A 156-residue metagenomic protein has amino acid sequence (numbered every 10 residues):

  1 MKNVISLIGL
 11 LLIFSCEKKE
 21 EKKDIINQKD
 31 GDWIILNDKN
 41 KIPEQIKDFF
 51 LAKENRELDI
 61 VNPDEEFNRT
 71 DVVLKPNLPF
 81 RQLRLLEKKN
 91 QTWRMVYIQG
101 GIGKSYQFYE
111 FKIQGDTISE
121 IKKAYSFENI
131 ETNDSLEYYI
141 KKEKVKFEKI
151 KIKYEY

Functional and structural regions predicted by a protein language model:
M1-V4, K18: Positively charged n-region of N-terminal signal peptides that target proteins for export
N3, I25-I26, F111: Assembly/interface hotspot detector across virion components, adhesins/toxins, and nucleic-acid enzymes
V4-I13: Sec-dependent N-terminal signal peptides
E17-Q91, A124-Y156: Flexible low-complexity loop/turn motifs enriched in small/helix-breaking residues
L74, I98-I102: Short consensus segments that form the blades of beta-propeller domains, in both extracellular/periplasmic
L78-P79, W93-R94, G103-Y109: Short, surface-exposed coil-to-beta transition loops
M95, S119-K122: Short hydrophobic/aromatic-rich beta-strand segments that constitute the beta-sheet cores of beta-sandwich/beta-barrel
I113-I118: Short loop/turn segments immediately following beta-strands, especially the blade-tip and inter-blade linker loops
